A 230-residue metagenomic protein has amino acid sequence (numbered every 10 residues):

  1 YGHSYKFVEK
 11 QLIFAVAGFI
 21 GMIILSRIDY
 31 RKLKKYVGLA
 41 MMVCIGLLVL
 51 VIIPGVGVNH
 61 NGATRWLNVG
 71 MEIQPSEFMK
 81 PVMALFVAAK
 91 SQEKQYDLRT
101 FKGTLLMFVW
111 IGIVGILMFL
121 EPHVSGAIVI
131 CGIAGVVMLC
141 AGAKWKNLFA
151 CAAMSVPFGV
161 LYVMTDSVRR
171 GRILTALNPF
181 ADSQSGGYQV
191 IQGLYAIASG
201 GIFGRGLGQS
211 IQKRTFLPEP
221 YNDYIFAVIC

Functional and structural regions predicted by a protein language model:
G2-Q189, A227-C230: Hydrophobic alpha-helical transmembrane segments of multi-pass inner membrane proteins, especially in bacterial systems
T175, P179-F226: TM-adjacent membrane-interface loops and short helices in multi-pass inner/ER membrane proteins
